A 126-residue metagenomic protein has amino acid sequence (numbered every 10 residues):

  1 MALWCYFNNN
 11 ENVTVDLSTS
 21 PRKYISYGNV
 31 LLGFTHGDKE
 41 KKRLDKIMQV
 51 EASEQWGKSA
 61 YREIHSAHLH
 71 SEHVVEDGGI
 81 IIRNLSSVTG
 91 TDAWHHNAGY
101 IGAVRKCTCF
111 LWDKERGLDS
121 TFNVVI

Functional and structural regions predicted by a protein language model:
M1-T14, T19, G28-V124: Conserved beta-sheet core of the metallophosphoesterase superfamily
Y24: Catalytic phosphate/metal-binding cores of nucleic-acid and nucleotide-processing enzymes, i.e., regions that mediate
